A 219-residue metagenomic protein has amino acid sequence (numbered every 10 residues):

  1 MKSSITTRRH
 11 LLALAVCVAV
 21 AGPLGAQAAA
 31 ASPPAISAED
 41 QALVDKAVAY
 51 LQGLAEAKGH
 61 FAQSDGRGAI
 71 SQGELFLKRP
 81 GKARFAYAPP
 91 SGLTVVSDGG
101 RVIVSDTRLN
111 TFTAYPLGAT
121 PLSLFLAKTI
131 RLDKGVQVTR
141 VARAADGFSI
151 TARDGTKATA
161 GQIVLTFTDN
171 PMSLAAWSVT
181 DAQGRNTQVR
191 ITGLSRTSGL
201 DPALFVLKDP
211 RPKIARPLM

Functional and structural regions predicted by a protein language model:
M1-I5: N-terminal secretory signal peptides that target proteins for export/translocation
R8-L12, V16: N-terminal export leaders
V20-Q27: C-terminal segment of classical bacterial N-terminal signal peptides
A29-G53: Short N-terminal segments immediately surrounding and downstream of signal-peptide cleavage
A49-G66: A short, Trp-centered hydrophobic/proline-enriched beta-strand micro-motif
E74-L124, T187, G193: An acidic-aromatic
L109-T156: Flexible, surface-exposed loop/linker segments and immediately adjacent secondary-structure boundaries
K134-G135, R143-M219: Gly/Pro-enriched, hydrophobic low-complexity segments that function as extracytoplasmic propeptides/linkers
